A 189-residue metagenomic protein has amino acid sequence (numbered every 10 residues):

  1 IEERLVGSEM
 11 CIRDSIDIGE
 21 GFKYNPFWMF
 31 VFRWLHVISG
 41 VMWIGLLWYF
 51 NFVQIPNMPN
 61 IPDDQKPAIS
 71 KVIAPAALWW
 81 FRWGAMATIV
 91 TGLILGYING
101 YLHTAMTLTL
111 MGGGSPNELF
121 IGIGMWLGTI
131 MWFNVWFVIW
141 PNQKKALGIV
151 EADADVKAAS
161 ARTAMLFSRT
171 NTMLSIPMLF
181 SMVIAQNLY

Functional and structural regions predicted by a protein language model:
I1-G7, C11-I12: Single conserved hydrophobic/aromatic residue that forms the stacking wall/gate of nucleotide- or nucleobase-binding
S15-I18, S181-Y189: Juxtamembrane boundary at the C-terminal end of a transmembrane helix
I18-W34, Y101-E118, Y189: Membrane-interface interhelical loops and short amphipathic "cap" helices that link adjacent transmembrane segments
F27-V53: Functional transmembrane alpha-helices
L35-I38, M42-G45, W83-V90, I94 (+3 more regions): Lipid-exposed faces of alpha-helical membrane segments in multi-pass integral membrane proteins
F50, Q54, P59-I61, P75-I139: Membrane-interface helix-loop-helix modules in multi-pass inner-membrane proteins
N57-A68, A146-A158: Juxtamembrane inter-helical linkers in multi-pass membrane proteins
Q65-T91, V156-P177: Interfacial and helix-entry/exit segments of alpha-helical transmembrane bundles in multi-pass inner-membrane proteins
